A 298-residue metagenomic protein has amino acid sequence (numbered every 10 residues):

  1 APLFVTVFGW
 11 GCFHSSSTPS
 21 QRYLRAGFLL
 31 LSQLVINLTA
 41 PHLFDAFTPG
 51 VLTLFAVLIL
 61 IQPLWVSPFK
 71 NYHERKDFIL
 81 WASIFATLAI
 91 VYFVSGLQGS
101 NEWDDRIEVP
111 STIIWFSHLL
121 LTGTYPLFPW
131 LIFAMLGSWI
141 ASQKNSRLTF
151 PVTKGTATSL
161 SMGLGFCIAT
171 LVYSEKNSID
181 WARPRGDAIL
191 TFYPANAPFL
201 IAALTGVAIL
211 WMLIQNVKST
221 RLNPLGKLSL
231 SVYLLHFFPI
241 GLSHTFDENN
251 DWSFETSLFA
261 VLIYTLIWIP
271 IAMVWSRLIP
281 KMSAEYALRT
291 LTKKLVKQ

Functional and structural regions predicted by a protein language model:
A1-Q298: Alpha-helical transmembrane segments and their immediate juxtamembrane cytosolic regions
